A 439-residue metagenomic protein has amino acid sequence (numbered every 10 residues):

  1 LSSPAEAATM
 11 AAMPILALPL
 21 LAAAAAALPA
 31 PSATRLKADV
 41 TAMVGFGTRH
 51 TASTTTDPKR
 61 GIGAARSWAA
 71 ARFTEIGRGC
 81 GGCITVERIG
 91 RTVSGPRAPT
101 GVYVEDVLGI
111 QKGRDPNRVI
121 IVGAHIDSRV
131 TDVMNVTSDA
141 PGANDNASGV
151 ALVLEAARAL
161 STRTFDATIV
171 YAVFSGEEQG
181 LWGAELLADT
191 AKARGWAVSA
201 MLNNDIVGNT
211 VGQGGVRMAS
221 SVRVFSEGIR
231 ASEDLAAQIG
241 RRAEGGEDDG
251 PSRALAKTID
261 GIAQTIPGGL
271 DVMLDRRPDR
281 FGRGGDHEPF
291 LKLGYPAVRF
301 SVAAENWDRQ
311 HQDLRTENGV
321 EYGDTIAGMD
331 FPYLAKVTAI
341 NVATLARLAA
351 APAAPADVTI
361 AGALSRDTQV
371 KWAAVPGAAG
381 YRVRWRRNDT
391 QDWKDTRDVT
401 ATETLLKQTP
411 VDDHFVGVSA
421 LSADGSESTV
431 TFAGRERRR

Functional and structural regions predicted by a protein language model:
A38-Q111: A non-catalytic alpha/beta surface segment that caps or lines the substrate-entry region of metallo-dependent hydrolase
V44, V207-F225, L274-P352: Active-site-adjacent mobile loop/cap segments within catalytic or ligand-binding domains
V122, D127-S128, D132-L181, N341: Alpha-helical metal-binding/catalytic segments enriched in His/Glu/Asp
F174-E288, L293, A297: Metal-dependent peptidase/peptidase-like ectodomains
R366-G377: Conserved aromatic anchor
K394-A401: Short beta-strand segments within Ig-like beta-sandwich modules, predominantly Fibronectin type-III
L406-E427: Beta-strand-rich modules
A423-R439: Extracellular fibronectin type III
